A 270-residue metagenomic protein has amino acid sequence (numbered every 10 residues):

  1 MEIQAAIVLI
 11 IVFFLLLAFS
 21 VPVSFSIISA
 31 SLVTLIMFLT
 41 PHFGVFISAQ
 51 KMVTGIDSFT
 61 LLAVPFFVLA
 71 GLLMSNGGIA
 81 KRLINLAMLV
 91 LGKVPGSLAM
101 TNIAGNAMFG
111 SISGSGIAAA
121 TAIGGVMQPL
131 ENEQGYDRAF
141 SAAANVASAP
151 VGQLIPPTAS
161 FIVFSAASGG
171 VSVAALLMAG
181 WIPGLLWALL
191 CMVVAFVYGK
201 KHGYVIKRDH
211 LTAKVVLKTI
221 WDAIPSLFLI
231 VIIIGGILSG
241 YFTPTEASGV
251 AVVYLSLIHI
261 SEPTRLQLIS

Functional and structural regions predicted by a protein language model:
E2-I7, L39-I56, Y204-A223: Membrane-interfacial amphipathic/re-entrant helices at transmembrane-helix boundaries
Q4-F14, V21-T40, L62-L69, L185-C191 (+2 more regions): Hydrophobic mid-bilayer segments of alpha-helices in multi-pass membrane transport proteins, especially secondary
P22-I28, A80-L83, G114-G124, L154-F161 (+1 more regions): Transmembrane helix boundary and interhelical junction motifs in multipass membrane proteins
P41-N132: Membrane-embedded alpha-helical segments and adjacent helix-loop junctions characteristic of multi-pass solute
A49-S58, M88-G92, A174-M178, I182 (+1 more regions): Alpha-helical membrane-interface segments at transmembrane helix boundaries
V64, G96-G110, Q134-V151, L176 (+1 more regions): Alpha-helical transmembrane segments of multi-pass membrane proteins
S168-V171, A175-L211: Juxtamembrane and boundary regions of transmembrane helices in multi-pass small-molecule transporters and channels
I258-S270: Single conserved hydrophobic/aromatic residue that forms the stacking wall/gate of nucleotide- or nucleobase-binding
